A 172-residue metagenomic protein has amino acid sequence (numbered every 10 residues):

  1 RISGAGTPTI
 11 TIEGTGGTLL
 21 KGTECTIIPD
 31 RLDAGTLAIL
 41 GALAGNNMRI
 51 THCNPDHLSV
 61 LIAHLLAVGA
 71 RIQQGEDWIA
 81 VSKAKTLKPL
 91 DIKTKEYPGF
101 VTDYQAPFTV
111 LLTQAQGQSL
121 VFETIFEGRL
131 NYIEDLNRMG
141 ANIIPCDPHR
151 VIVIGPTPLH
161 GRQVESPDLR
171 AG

Functional and structural regions predicted by a protein language model:
R1-G172: Short, structured segments at the rim of ligand-binding sites
